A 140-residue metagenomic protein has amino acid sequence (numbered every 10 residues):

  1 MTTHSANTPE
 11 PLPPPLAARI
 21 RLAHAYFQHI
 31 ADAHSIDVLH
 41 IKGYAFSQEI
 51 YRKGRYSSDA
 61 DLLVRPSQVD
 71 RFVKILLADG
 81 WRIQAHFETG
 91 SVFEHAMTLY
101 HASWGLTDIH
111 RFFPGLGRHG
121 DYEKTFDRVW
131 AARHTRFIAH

Functional and structural regions predicted by a protein language model:
M1-S58, V64-H140: Conserved NTP-donor binding/palm subdomain of two-metal-ion nucleotidyltransferases/polymerases, i.e., the charged
